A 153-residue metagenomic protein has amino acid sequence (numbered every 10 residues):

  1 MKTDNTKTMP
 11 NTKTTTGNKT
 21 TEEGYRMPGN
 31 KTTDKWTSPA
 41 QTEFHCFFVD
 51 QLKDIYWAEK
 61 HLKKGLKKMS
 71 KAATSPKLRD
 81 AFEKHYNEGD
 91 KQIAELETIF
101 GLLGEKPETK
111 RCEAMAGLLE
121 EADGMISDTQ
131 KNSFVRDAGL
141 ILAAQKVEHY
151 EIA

Functional and structural regions predicted by a protein language model:
K2-A153: Amphipathic alpha-helical hairpins
